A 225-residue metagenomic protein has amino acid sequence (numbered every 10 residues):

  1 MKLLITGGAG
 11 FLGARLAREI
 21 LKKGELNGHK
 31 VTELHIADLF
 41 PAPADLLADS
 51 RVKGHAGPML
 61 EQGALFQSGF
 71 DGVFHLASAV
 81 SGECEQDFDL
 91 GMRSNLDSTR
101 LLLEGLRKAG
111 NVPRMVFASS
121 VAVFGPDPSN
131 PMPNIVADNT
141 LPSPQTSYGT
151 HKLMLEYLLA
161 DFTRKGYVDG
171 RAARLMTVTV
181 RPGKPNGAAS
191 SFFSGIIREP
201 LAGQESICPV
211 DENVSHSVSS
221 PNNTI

Functional and structural regions predicted by a protein language model:
K2-L26: N-terminal Rossmann NAD(P)H-binding glycine-rich loop of SDR-like oxidoreductase domains
T6, A37, V73-A79, M115-V121 (+1 more regions): SDR active-site strand-loop-helix element
L47, E83-L90, P126-P133, K184: Conserved catalytic-core motifs of eukaryotic protein kinase domains, centered on the activation segment
A56-S94: NAD(P)H-binding glycine-rich loop region in Rossmannoid oxidoreductase-like domains and their noncatalytic homologs
Q86, L90-L101, T150-H151, S219: Glycine-rich NAD(P)-binding loop of the Rossmann-fold in SDR/ketoreductase-type enzymes
R100-Q145: Conserved Rossmann-fold NAD(P)-dependent oxidoreductase catalytic core, especially the SDR/UDP-sugar
P126-S129, S143-R171, L201: Active-site Tyr-X1-5-Lys
A160-S215, P221-N223: NAD(P)-dependent short-chain dehydrogenase/reductase
